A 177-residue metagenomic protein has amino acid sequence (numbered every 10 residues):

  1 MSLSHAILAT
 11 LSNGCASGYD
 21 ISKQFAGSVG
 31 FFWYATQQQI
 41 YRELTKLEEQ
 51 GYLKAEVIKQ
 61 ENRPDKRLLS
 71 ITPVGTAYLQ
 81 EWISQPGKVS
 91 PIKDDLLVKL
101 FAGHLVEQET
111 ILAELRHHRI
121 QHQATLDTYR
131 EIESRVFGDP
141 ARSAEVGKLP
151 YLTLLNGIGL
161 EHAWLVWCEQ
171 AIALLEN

Functional and structural regions predicted by a protein language model:
M1-I92: Basic helix-turn-helix/winged-helix DNA-binding cores and closely related short helical interaction motifs
H5-A9, V98, A113, L152: Positions in alpha-helical segments
T10-N13, F32, G103, H118-Q121 (+2 more regions): Histidine kinase transmitter module recognition
Q39, R67, E114, G147-I158: Alpha-helical scaffold segments that form or flank carboxylate-/histidine-based iron centers
E81-T128: Amphipathic alpha-helical dimerization/coiled-coil segments that flank or bridge DNA-binding/regulatory modules
H104-E107, E133-P140, I172-L175: Secondary-structure edge/capping motif, primarily at the C-terminal ends of alpha-helices and the immediately following
L112, R119, Q123-L126, E133 (+4 more regions): Heptad-repeat amphipathic alpha-helical coiled-coil interaction surface used for oligomerization/assembly
I132-L152: Acidic interhelical loop/turn segments
